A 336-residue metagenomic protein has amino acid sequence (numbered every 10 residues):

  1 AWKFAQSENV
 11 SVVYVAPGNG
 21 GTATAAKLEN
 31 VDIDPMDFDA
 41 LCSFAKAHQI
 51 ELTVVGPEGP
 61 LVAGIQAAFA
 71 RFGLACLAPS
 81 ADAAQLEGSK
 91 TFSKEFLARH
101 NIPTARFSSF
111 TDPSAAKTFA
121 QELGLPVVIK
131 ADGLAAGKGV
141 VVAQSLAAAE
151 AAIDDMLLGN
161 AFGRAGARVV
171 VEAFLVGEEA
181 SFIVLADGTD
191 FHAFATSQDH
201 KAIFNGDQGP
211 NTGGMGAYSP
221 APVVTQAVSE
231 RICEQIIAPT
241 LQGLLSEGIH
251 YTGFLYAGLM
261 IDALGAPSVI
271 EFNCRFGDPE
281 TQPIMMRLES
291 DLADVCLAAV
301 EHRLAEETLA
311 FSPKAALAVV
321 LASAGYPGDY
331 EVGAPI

Functional and structural regions predicted by a protein language model:
A1-D82: ATP-binding N-terminal substructure of ATP-dependent carboxylate-amine bond-forming enzymes
V15-A16, V54-V55, C76-P79, R106-S109 (+5 more regions): General beta-strand structural signal in soluble alpha/beta enzymes
N30-M36, S108-D112, A143: Short acidic-hydrophobic, aromatic-tinged amphipathic segments that line or gate anion-handling sites
L61-A63, A116, E179-A180: Short, well-ordered alpha-helical microsegments
L77-G139: A conserved helix-loop-beta module that forms one wall/lid of the active-site cleft in ATP-utilizing catalytic domains
A143-Q282: Internal nucleotide-binding/catalytic subdomain
I232-L255, N273-I336: Active-site "cap" helix and flanking loop/linker of ATP-utilizing ligase/carboxylase catalytic domains
